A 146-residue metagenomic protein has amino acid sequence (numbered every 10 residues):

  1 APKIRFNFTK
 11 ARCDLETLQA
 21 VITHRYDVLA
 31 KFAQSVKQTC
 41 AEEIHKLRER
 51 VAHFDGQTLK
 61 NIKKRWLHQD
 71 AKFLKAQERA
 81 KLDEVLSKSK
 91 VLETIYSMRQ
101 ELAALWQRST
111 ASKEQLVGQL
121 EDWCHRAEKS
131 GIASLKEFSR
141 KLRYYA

Functional and structural regions predicted by a protein language model:
P2-Q19, T23-K31, S35-A146: Acidic/histidine-rich catalytic cores and adjacent linkers of DNA breakage/strand-transfer/modification proteins
